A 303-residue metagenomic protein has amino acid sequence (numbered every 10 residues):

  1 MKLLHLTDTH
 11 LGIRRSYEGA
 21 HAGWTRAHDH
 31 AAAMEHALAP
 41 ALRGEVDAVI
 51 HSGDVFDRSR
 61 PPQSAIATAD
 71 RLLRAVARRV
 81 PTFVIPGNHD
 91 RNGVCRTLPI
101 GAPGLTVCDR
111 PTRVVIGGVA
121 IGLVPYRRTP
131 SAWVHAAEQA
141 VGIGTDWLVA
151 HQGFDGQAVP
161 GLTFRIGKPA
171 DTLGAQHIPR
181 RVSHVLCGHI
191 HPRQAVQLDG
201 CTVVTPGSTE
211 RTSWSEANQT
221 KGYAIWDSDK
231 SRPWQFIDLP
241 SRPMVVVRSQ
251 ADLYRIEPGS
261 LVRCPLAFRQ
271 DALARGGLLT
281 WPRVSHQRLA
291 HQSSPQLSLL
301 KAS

Functional and structural regions predicted by a protein language model:
M1-L4, L11, S16, R113-L123 (+3 more regions): Beta-strand-turn-beta hairpins that frame and shape the catalytic cleft of phosphate-ester-processing enzymes
D8, M34, V49, D54 (+8 more regions): Divalent metal-coordination and catalytic microenvironments
H10-R15, D57-R60, I85-R96, T112-V115 (+4 more regions): Active-site environment of divalent metal-dependent phosphoester hydrolases
G19-V115, I178: Core catalytic region of metal-dependent phosphoesterases/phosphodiesterases, especially metallo-beta-lactamase-like
V76-R78, E138-G142, Q176-R181, L198 (+1 more regions): Short, conserved loop/helix-junction motifs that constitute active-site signature segments in enzyme catalytic cores
D90-Q176, S208-T209: Conserved catalytic scaffold of divalent metal-dependent phosphoesterases
L162-K230: Conserved beta-sheet core of the metallophosphoesterase superfamily
D227-S303: Accessory, non-catalytic peripheral segments of nucleic-acid enzymes
